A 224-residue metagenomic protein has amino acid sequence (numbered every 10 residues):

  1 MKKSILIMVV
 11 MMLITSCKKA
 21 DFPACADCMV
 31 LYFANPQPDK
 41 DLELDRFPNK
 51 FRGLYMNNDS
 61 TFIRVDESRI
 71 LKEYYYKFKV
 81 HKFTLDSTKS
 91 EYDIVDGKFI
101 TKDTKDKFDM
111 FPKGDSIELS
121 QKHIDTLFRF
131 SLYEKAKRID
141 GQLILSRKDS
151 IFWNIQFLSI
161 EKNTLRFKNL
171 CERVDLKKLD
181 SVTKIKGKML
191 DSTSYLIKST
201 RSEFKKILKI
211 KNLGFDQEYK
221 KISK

Functional and structural regions predicted by a protein language model:
M1-S4: Positively charged n-region of N-terminal signal peptides that target proteins for export
L6-V9: Sec-dependent N-terminal signal peptides
L13-S16: C-terminal motif of bacterial Sec signal peptides marking the signal peptidase cleavage site
K19-P48, Y74-H81, D86, Y92-K224: Calycin-type beta-barrel ligand-binding domains and close structural analogs
K50-F62: Tryptophan-anchored aromatic micro-motifs
R64-S68: Short beta-strand-centered aromatic/proline hotspots
